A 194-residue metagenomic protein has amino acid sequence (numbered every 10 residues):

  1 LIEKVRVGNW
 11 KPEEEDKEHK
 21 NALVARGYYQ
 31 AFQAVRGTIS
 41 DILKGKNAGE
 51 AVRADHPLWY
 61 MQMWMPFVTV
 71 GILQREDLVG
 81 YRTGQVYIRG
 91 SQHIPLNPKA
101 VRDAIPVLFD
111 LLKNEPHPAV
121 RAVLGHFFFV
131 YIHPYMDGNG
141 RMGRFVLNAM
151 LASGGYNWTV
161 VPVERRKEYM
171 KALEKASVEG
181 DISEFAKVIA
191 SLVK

Functional and structural regions predicted by a protein language model:
L1-K194: FIC/Doc superfamily catalytic core
